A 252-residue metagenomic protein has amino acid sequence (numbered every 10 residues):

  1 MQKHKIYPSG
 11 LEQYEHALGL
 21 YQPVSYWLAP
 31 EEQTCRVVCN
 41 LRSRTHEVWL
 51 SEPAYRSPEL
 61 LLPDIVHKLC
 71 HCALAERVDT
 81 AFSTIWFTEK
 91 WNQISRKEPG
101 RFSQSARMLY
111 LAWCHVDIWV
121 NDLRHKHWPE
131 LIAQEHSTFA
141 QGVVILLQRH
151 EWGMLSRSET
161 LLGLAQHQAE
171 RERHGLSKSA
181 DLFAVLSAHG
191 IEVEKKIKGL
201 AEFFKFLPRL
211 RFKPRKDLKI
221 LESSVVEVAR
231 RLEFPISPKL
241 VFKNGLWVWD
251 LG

Functional and structural regions predicted by a protein language model:
M1-P23: Zn2+-dependent metallopeptidase catalytic core
A17, L123, V228-R231: Residues that form generic nucleotide/phosphate-binding pockets
S25-I65, L69-W86, G245-G252: Active-site scaffold of zinc-dependent metalloenzymes
E59, L74-A112: Post-HEXXH active-site segment of zinc metalloproteases
P63, D117-I118, L155-E159: Non-catalytic, well-ordered alpha-helical scaffold segments
L69, A73, R77, H115 (+4 more regions): Generic structural signal for hydrophobic core residues of well-folded globular domains
R96-W152: Long amphipathic alpha-helical segments with strong coiled-coil/leucine-zipper propensity
A133-G252: Pan-zinc metallopeptidase signature
